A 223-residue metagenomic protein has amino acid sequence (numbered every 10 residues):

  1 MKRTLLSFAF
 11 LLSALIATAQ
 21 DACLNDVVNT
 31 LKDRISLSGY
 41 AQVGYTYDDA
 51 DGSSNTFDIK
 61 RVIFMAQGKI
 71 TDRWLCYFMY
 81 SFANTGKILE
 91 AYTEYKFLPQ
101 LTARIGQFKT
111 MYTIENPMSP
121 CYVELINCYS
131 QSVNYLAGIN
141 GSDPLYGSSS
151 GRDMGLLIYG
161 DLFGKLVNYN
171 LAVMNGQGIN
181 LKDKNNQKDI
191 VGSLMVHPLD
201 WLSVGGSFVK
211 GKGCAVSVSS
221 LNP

Functional and structural regions predicted by a protein language model:
M1-C23: Bacterial Sec-dependent N-terminal signal peptides
F8, L12, D33, S53-N55 (+2 more regions): Generic structural motif recognizing short loop/turn segments at the entrances and edges of beta-strands
S13-A14, E115-M118, G211: Single-residue recognition of alpha-helix boundary sites
L24-D48, G52-G176, N186-V191, M195-V204: Outer membrane beta-barrel
E115-P120, L181-D183, V216-S220: Outer-membrane beta-barrel and related beta-rich outer-membrane complex signature in Gram-negative bacteria
H197-P223: Detector for outer-membrane/organellar transmembrane beta-barrel domains, recognizing the amphipathic beta-strand
